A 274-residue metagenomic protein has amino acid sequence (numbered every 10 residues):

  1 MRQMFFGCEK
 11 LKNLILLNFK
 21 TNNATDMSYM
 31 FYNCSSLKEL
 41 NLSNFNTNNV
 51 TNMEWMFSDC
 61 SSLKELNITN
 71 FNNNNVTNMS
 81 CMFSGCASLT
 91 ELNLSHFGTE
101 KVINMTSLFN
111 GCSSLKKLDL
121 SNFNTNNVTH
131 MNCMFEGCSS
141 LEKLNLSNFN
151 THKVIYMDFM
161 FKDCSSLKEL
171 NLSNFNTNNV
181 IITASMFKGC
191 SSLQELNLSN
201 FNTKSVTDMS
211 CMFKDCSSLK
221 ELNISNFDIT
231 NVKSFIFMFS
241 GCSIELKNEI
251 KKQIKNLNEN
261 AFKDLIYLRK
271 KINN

Functional and structural regions predicted by a protein language model:
M1-N274: Negatively charged
